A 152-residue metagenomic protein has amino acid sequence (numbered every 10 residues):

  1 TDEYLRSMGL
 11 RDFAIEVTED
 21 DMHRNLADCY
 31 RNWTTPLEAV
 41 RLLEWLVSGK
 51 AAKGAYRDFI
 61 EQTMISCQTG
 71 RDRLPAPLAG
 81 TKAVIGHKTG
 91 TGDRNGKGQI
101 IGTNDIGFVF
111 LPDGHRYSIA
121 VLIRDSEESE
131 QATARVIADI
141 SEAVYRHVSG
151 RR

Functional and structural regions predicted by a protein language model:
T1-R152: Penicillin-recognizing serine hydrolase domain
